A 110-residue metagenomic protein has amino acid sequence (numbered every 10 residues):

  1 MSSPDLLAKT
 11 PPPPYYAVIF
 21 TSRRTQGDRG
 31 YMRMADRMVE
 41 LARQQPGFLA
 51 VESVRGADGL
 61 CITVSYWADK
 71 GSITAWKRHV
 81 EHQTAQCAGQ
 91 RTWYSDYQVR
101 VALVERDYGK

Functional and structural regions predicted by a protein language model:
M1-C61, K70-R78, Y94-K110: Short S/T/G/P-rich N-terminal loop/turn motif that feeds into the first structured element of a domain
G89-T92: Short, conserved catalytic or adaptor-binding loops enriched in Gly and charged residues
